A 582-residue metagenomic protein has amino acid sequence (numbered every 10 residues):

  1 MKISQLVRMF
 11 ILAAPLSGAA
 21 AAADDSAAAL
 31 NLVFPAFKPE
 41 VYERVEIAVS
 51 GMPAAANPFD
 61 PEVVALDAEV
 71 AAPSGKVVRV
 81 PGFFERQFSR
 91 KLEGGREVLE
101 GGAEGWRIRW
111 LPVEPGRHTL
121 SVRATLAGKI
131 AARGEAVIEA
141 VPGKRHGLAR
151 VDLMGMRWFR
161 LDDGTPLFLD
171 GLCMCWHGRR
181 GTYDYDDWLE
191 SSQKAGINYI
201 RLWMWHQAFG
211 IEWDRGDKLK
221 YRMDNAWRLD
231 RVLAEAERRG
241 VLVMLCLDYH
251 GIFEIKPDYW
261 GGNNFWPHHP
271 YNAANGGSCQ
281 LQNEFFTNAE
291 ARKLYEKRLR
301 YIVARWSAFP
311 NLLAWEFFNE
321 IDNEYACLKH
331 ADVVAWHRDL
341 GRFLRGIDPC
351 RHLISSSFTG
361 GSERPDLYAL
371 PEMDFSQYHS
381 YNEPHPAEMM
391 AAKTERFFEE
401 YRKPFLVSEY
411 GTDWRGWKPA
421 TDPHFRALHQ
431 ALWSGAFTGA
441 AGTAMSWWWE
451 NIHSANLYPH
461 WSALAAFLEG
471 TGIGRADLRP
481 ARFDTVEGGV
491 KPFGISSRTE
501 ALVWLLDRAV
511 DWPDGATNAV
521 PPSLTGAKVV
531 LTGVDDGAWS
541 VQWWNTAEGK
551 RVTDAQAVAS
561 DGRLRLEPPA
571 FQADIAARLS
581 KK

Functional and structural regions predicted by a protein language model:
R8-G18: Bacterial N-terminal signal peptides
A19-A23: Boundary at the C-terminal end of the N-terminal hydrophobic targeting segment
D24-S74, V80-G82, R86, V137-V141 (+1 more regions): Non-catalytic, glycine-rich low-complexity segments
L32-V33, F37, A54-A56, D413-G416 (+3 more regions): Aromatic- and carboxylate-lined catalytic core of secreted/periplasmic carbohydrate-active enzymes
V49-G51, W106-V113, P568-A570: Short, hydrophobic beta-strand segments
V63-A65, T125-A127, G143-A387: Active-site mouth of glycoside hydrolases
K76-V78, F83-M154: Extended acidic/polar, glycine-enriched regions that form or flank non-catalytic beta-rich accessory modules
K297, A304, I321-L468, P522-L524: Extracellular glycoside hydrolase catalytic/binding regions
